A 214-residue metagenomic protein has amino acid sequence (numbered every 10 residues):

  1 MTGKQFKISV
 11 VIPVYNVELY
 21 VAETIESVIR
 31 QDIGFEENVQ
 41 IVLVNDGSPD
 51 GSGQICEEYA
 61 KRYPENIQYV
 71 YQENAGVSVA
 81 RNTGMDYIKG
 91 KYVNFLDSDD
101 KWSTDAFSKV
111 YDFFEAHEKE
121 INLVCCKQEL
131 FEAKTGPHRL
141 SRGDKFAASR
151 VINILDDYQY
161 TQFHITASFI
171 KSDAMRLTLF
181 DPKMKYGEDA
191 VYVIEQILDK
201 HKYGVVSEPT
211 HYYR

Functional and structural regions predicted by a protein language model:
F6-S9, Q40, V191: Cell-envelope/extracellular polymer assembly enzymes that use nucleotide-activated donors
V17-Q31: Short, well-formed alpha-helical segments that are part of the catalytic scaffolds of diverse glycosyltransferases
S27, N45-Q54, A75, D97: A conserved acidic beta->alpha catalytic loop
E37-G47, Q68-E73, S98: Short beta-strand/loop segment that forms part of the nucleotide-sugar
Q72-I88: Glycine-rich, basic loop-to-helix element that forms the pyrophosphate-binding segment of sugar-nucleotide handling
V93: Short aromatic/hydrophobic "clamp" motif used to bind/position activated sugar donors
D105-H138: Conserved donor NDP-sugar-binding/catalytic core segment of glycosyltransferases
A148-R214: Conserved nucleotide-sugar donor-binding catalytic segment
